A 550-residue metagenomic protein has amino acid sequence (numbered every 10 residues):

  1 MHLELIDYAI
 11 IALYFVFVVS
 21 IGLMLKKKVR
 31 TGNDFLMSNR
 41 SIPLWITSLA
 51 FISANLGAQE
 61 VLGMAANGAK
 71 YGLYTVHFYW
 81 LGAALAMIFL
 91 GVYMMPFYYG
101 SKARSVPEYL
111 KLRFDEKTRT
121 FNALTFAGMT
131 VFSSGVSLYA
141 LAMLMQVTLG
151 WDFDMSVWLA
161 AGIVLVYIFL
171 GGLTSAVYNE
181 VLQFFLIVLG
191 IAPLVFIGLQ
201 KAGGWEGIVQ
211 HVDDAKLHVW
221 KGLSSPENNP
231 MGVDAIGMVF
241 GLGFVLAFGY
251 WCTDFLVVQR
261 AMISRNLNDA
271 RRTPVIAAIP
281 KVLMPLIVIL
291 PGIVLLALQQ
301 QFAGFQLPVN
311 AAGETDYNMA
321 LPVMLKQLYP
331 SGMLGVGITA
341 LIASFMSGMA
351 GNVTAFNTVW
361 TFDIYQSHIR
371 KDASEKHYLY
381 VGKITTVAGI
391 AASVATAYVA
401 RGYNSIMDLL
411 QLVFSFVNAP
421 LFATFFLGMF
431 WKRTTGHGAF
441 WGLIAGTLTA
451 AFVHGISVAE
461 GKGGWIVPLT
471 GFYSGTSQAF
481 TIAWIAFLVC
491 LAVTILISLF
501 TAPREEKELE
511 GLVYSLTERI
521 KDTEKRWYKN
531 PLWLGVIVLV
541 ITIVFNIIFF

Functional and structural regions predicted by a protein language model:
M1-F550: Membrane-embedded helix-loop-helix hairpins and adjacent transmembrane boundary segments in multi-pass transporters
